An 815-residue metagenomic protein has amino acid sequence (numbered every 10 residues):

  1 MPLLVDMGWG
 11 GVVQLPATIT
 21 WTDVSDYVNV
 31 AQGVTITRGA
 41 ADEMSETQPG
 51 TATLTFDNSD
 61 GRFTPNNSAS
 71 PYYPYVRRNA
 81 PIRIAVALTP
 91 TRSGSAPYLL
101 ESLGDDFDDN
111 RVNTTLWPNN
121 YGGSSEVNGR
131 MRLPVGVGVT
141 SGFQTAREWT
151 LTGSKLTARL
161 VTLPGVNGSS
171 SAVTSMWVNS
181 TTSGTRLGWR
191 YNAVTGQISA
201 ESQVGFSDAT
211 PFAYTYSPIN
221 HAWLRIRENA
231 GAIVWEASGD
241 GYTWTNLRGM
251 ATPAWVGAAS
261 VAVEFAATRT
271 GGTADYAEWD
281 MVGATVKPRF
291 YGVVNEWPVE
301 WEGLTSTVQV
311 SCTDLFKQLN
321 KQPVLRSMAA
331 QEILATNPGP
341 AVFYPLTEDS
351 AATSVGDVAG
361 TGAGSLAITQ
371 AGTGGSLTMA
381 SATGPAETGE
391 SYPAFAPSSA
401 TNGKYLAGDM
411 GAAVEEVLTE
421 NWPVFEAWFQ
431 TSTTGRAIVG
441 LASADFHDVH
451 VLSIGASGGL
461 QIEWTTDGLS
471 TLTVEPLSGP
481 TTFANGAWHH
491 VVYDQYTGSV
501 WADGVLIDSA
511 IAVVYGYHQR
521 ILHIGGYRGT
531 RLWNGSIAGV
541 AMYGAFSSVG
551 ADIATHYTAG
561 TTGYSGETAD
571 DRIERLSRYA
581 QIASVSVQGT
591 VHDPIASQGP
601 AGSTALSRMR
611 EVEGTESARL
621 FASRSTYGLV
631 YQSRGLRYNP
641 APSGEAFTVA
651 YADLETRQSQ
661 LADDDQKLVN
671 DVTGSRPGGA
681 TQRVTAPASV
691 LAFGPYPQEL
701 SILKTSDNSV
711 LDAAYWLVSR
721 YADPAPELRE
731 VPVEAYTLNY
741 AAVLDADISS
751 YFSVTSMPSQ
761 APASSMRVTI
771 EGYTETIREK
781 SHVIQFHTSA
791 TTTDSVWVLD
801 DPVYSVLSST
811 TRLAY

Functional and structural regions predicted by a protein language model:
M1-P97, T285-A329, P338, E348-A551 (+8 more regions): Assembly/oligomerization scaffold segments
L15-I19, G184-L187, S207-A213, Y242-G249 (+4 more regions): Surface-exposed loop/edge segments in extracytoplasmic proteins
G39-Y73, P397-V417, D508-V513, V587-Y815: An acidic/polar, Gly/Ser/Thr-rich interaction patch typically located in mid-to-C-terminal regions of proteins
R92-T285: Extracellular glycan-recognition regions
S102, D208-A213, L247-R248, V286-Y291 (+4 more regions): Local beta-strand/beta-hairpin segments that build beta-sheet-rich folds
F107, S154-V166, Y344-L346, N421-T433 (+1 more regions): Extra-cytoplasmic beta-strand recognition segments
S125-V127, Y191-A193, E228, I454 (+3 more regions): Generic beta-strand structural signal
T174-T185, L441-D448, V505, S633-Y638: Short edge-strand/loop segments of extracellular domains
